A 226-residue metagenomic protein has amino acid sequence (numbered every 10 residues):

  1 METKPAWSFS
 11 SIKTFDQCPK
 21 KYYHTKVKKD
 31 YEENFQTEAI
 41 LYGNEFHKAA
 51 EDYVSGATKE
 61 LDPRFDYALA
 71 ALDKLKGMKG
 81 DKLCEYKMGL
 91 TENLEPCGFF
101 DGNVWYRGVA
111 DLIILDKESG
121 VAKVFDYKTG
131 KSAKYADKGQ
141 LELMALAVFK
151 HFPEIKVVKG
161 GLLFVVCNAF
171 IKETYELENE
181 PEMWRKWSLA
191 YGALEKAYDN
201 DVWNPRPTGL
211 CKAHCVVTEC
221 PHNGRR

Functional and structural regions predicted by a protein language model:
E2-P5, F9-T58, E85-Y86: Nuclease catalytic cores
A6-W7, T91-P96, G102, S119 (+2 more regions): Metal-dependent nuclease catalytic regions and adjoining charged, substrate-binding loops involved in nucleic-acid end
F15, K26, A49, Y53 (+4 more regions): Residues that form generic nucleotide/phosphate-binding pockets
D16-P19, E92, A110, P207: Solvent-exposed, flexible loop/coil residues
K26-K28, Q36-E38, D62-R64, G80-K87 (+1 more regions): Short coil/turn segments at secondary-structure boundaries
Q36-N44, T58-F65, K138, L177-S188: Generic detection of long, well-ordered alpha-helical segments
E45, G139-A147: Short amphipathic alpha-helical face segments that pack within enzyme cores and frequently flank/anchor catalytic
A49-V124, G130-K134, G139, K150-G161 (+1 more regions): Catalytic cores of nuclease domains that cleave nucleic-acid phosphodiester backbones
